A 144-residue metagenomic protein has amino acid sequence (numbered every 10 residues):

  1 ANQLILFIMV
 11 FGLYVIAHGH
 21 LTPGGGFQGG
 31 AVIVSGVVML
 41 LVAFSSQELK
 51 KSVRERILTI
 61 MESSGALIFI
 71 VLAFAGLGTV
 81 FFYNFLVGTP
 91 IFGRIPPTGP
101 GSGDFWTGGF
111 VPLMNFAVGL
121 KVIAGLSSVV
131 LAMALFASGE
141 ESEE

Functional and structural regions predicted by a protein language model:
A1-I8, L49-F74: Interfacial and helix-entry/exit segments of alpha-helical transmembrane bundles in multi-pass inner-membrane proteins
N2-L21: Short, hydrophobic/aliphatic alpha-helical segments
H20-V34: Short, non-helical or kinked segments that cap or interrupt transmembrane helices
I33-V42: Alpha-helical transmembrane segments and their membrane-interface exit regions
A43-R56, T107-V111: A cytosolic-side transmembrane-helix exit/cap motif
V71-T98: Juxtamembrane non-transmembrane "cap" segments at the membrane-aqueous interface of multi-pass membrane proteins
S102-S127: Hydrophobic alpha-helical transmembrane segments
V130-E144: Cytoplasmic juxtamembrane regions at transmembrane-helix boundaries
